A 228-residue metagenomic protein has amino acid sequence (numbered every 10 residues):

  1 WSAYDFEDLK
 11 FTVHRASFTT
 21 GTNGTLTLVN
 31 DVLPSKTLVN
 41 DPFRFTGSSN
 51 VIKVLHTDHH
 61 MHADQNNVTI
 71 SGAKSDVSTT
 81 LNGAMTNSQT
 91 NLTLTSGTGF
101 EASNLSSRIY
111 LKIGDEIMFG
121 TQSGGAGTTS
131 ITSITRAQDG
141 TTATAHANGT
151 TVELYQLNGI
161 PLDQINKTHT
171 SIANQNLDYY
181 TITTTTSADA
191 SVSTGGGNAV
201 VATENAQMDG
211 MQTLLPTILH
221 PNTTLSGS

Functional and structural regions predicted by a protein language model:
W1-R44: PGST-rich, cysteine-poor low-complexity/disordered linker and tail segments that act as flexible spacers
W1-T19, G99-E101, T186-V200: Polyanion-binding and phosphate-handling cores
E7, T12, F18-T20, L26 (+5 more regions): Residue-level recognition of well-ordered secondary-structure positions
N30-V192, T203-Q212, L219: Autoprocessing Asn-cyclization modules and mimics
H220-S228: Noncatalytic modules at the cell exterior or secretory-pathway interfaces, chiefly beta-strand-rich lectin/adhesion
